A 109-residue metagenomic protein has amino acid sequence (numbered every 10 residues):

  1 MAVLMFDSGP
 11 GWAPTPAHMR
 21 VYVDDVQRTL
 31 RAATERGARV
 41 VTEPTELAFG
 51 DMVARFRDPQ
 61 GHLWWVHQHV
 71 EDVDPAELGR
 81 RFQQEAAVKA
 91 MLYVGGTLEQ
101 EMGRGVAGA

Functional and structural regions predicted by a protein language model:
M1-R57, H67-A109: Vicinal oxygen chelate
